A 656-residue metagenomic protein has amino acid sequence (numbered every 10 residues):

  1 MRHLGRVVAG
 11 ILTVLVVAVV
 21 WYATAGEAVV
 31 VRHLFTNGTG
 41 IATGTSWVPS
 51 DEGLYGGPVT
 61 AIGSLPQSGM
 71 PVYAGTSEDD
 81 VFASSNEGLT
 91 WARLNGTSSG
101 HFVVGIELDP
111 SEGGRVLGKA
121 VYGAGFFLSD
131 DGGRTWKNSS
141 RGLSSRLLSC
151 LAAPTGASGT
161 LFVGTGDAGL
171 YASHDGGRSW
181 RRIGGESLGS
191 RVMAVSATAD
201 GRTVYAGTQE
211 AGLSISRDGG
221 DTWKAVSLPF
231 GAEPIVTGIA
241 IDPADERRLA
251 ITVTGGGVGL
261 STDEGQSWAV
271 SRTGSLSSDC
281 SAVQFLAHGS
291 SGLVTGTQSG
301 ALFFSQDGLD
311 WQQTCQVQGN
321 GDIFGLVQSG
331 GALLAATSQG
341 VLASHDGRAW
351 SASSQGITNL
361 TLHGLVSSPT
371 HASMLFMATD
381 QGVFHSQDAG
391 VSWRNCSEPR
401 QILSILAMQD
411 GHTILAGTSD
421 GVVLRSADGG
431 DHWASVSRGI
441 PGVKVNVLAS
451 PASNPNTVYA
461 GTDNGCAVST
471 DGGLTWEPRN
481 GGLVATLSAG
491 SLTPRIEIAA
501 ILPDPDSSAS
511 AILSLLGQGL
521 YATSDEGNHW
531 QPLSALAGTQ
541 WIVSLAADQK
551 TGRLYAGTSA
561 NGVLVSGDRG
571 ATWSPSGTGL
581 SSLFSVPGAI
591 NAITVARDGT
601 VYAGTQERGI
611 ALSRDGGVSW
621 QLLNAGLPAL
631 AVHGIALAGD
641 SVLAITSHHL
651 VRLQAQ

Functional and structural regions predicted by a protein language model:
M1-T13: N-terminal Sec-pathway targeting helices
G40-Y55: A short helix->beta-strand "capping" segment at the edge of beta-propeller domains
G53-L65, T97-E107, G142-A152, G184-S196 (+10 more regions): Short coil-to-beta transitions that initiate beta-strands within beta-rich domains
G69-M70, G113-G114, S158-G159, R202 (+10 more regions): Short coil/turn segments that connect the beta-strands within blades of beta-propeller domains
E78-V81, Y122-G125, A168-L170, E210-L213 (+10 more regions): Loop/turn residues immediately N-terminal
S84-S85, S129-D130, S173-H174, T198 (+13 more regions): Conserved Ser/Thr-centered positions that define the repeating blades of beta-propeller domains
P628-Q656: Blade-level signature of beta-propeller repeat domains, shared across WD40, Kelch, NHL, RCC1 and BNR/Asp-box propellers
